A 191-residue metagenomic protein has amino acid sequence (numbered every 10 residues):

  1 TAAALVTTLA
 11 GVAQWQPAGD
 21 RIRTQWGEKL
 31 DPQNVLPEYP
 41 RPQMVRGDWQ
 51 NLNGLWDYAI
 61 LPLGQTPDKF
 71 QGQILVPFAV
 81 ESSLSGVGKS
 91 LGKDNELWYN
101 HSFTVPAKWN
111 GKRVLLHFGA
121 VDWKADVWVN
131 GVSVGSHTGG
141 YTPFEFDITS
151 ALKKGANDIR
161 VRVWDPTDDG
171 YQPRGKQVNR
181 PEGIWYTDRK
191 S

Functional and structural regions predicted by a protein language model:
Q14-W49: N-terminal pre-domain segments of enzymes
N53-V76: Predominantly extracellular/luminal regions of secreted and cell-surface proteins, especially disulfide-bonded
A59-L61, K89-K190: Accessory beta-strand-rich segments of carbohydrate-active enzymes
F70-S83, K89: Aromatic- and Gly/Pro-rich amphipathic surface segment
